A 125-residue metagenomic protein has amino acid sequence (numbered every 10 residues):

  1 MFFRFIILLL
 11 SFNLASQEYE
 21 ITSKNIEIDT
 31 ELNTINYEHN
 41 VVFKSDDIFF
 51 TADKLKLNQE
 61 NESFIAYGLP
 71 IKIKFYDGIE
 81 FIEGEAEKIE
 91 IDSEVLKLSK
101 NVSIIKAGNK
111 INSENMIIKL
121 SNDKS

Functional and structural regions predicted by a protein language model:
M1-L8: Sec-dependent signal peptide recognition, specifically the positively charged N-region followed immediately by
S11-F12: N-terminal signal peptide c-region/cleavage motif recognized by signal peptidases
S16-S125: N-terminal amphipathic/hydrophobic interface segments
